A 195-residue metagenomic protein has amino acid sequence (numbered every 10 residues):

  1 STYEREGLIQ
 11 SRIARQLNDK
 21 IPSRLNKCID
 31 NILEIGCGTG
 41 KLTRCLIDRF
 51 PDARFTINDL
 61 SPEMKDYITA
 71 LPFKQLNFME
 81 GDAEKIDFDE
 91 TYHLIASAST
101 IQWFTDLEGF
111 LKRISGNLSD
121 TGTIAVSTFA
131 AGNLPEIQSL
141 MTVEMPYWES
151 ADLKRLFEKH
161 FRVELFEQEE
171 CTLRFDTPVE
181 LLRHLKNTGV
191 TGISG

Functional and structural regions predicted by a protein language model:
L8-C28: Conserved alpha-helix/loop element of class I SAM-dependent methyltransferases that forms part of the SAM/SAH-binding
N31-I86: Class I SAM-dependent methyltransferase SAM/SAH-binding core
E84-I95: A short acidic, Gly/Pro-enriched loop at the edge of an enzyme's catalytic core that lines a small-molecule cofactor
H93-L107: A short SAM/SAH-binding and catalytic strip from SAM-dependent methyltransferases
E108-T123: A short glycine-rich, Lys/Arg-flanked "PGG" loop and its adjoining helix->strand segment in the class I
T121-E180, G189-S194: Conserved catalytic/acceptor-binding region of the Class I
